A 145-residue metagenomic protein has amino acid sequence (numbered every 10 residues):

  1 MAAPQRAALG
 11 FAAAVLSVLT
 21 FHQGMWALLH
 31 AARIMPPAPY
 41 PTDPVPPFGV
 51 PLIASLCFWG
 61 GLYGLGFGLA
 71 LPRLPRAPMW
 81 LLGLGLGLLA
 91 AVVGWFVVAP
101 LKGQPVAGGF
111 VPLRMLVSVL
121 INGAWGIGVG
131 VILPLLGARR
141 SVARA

Functional and structural regions predicted by a protein language model:
M1-A145: Juxtamembrane/disordered regions of integral membrane proteins
